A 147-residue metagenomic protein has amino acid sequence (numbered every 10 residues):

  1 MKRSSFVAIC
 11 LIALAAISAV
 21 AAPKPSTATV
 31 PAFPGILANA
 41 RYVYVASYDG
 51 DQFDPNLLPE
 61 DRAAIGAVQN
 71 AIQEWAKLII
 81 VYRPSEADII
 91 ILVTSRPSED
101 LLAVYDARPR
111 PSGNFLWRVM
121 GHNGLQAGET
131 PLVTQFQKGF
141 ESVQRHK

Functional and structural regions predicted by a protein language model:
M1-S4: Positively charged n-region of N-terminal signal peptides that target proteins for export
F6-V7, V104: Short intrinsically disordered, low-complexity coil segments enriched in acidic
A8-S18: Bacterial N-terminal signal peptides
A13, G35-L37, I72, R83: A generic structural signal for short, solvent-exposed coil/turn residues that cap or connect secondary-structure
V20-N70, G113-G124, F140-K147: A structural "domain/chain start" motif
V45-S47, Q73, I79-A103: A short, hydrophobic beta-strand-centered structural micro-motif
D61, I65-Q69, W75, D88 (+2 more regions): Extracytoplasmic/secreted envelope proteins and their assembly/folding machinery, especially bacterial periplasmic
I89-K147: Amphipathic beta-strand/beta-sheet edge segments enriched in Tyr/Trp
